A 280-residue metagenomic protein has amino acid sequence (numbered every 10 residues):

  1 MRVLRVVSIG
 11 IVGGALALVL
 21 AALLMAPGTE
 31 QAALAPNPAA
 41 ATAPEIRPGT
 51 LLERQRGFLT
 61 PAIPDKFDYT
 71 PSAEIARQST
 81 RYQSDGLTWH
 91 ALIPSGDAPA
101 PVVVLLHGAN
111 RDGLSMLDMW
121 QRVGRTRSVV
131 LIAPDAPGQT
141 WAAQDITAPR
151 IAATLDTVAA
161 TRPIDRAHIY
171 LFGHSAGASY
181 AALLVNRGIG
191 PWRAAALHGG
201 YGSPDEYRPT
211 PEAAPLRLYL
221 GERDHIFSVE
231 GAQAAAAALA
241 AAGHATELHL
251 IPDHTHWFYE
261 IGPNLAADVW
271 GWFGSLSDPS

Functional and structural regions predicted by a protein language model:
V6-G10, A15-A100, L184, Q233 (+2 more regions): A domain-start/cap signature at the N-terminus of enzymes
S95-A100, A143-S175: Gly/Ser-rich "nucleophile elbow"/oxyanion-hole loop immediately N-terminal to the catalytic nucleophile in hydrolases
D97-A100, L105-A142, P204, I226: Short substrate-entry loop that stabilizes the transition state in hydrolases
L114-Q121, T154, G199-R208, E230 (+1 more regions): Alpha-helical scaffolding within the catalytic cores of extracellular/periplasmic polymer-degrading hydrolases
A159-T161, A167-A213: Primarily recognizes the serine-hydrolase "nucleophile elbow" in alpha/beta-hydrolase and SGNH/GDSL folds
R217-L220, D224: Short beta-strand/loop motif that positions the catalytic acidic residue of the alpha/beta-hydrolase fold
E230-S280: C-terminal catalytic histidine-bearing segment of alpha/beta-hydrolase fold enzymes
